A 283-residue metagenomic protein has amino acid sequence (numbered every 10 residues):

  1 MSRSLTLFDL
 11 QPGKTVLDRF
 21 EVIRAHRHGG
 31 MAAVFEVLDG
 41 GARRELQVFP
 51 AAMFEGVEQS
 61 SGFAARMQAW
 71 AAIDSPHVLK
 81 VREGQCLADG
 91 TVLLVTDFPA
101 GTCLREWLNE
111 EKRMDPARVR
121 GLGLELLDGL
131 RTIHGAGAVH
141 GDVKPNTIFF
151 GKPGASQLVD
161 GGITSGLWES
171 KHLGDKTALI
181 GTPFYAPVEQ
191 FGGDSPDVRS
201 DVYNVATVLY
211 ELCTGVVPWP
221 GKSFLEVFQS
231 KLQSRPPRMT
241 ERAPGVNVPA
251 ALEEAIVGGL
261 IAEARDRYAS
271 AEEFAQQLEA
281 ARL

Functional and structural regions predicted by a protein language model:
M53-A72: AlphaC helix of the eukaryotic protein kinase fold
K80-V92: Short beta-strand micro-motifs within the conserved protein kinase catalytic domain, predominantly in the N-lobe
D89-C103, W107: Conserved short submotifs of the Hanks-type protein kinase catalytic core that shape the nucleotide-binding pocket
L122-G123: Activation segment signature within eukaryotic-like protein kinase domains
D128-A138: Protein kinase catalytic-loop region centered on the HRD/HxD motif
G174-E189: Conserved activation segment of eukaryotic-like protein kinases, specifically the C-terminal portion of the activation
T214-P218: Structural helix C-cap motif within protein kinase domains
